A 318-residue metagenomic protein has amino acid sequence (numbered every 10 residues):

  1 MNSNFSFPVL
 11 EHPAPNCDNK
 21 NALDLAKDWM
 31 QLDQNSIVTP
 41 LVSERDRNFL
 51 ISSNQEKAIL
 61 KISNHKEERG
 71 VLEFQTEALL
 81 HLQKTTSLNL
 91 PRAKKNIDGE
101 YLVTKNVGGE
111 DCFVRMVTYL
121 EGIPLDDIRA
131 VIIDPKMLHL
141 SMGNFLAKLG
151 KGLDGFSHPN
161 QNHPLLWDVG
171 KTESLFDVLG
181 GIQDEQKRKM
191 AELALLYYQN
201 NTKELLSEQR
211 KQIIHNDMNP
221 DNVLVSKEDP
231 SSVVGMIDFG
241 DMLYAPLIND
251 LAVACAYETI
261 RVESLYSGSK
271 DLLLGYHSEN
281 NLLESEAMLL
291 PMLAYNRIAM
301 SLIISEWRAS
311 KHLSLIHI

Functional and structural regions predicted by a protein language model:
M1-L32: Juxta-kinase regulatory segment immediately upstream of eukaryotic protein kinase catalytic domains
D18-D28, D154-H158, S174-N216, S226-E228 (+1 more regions): An alpha-helical support segment within catalytic cores of ATP-dependent transferases
V42-Q55, I59-L60, A93, Q199-N249: Active-site acidic catalytic loop and adjacent metal/ATP-binding pocket of ATP-dependent phosphoryl transfer enzymes
N54-S157: ATP-binding pocket architecture of kinase catalytic cores
M116-V131, D177-G181, M300-S314: A glycine-centered beta->alpha junction motif in the catalytic cores of kinase/phosphotransferase enzymes
R129-Q186, K211: A cross-family kinase active-site recognition segment
L247-N281, N296-L313: Active-site activation/catalytic loop segments of kinase-like enzymes and analogous catalytic loops in related
I316-I318: Conserved small/polar residues in nucleotide/adenosyl-binding loops
